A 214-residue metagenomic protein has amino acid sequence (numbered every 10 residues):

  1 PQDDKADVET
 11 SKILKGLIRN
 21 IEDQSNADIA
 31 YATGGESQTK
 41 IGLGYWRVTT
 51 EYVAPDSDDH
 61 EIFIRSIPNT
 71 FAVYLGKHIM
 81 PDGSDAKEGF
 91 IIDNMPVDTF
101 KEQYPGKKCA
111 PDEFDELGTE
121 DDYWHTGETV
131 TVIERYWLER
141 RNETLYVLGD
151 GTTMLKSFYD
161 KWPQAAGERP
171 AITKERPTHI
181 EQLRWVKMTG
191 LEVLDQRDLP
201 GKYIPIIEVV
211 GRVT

Functional and structural regions predicted by a protein language model:
P1-T214: Extended alpha-helical, oligomerization-prone segments that build pores/tubes and scaffolds
